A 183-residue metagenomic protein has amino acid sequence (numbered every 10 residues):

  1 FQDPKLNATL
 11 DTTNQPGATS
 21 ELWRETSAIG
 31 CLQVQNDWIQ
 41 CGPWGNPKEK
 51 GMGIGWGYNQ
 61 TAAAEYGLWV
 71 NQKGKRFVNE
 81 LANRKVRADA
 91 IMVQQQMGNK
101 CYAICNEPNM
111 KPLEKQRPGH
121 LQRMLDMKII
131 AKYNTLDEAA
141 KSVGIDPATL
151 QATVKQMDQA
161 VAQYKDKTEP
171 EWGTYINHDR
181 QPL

Functional and structural regions predicted by a protein language model:
F1-Q15: Glycine-rich beta-alpha-beta "Rossmann" dinucleotide-binding loop(s) and their flanking helix/strand
T12-T19, S27-L183: Mobile, glycine/GP-rich and aromatic-enriched active-site lid/loop segments adjacent to catalytic centers
L22: Aromatic/hydrophobic pocket-lining residues that form π-stacking "cages" and hydrophobic walls in ligand
